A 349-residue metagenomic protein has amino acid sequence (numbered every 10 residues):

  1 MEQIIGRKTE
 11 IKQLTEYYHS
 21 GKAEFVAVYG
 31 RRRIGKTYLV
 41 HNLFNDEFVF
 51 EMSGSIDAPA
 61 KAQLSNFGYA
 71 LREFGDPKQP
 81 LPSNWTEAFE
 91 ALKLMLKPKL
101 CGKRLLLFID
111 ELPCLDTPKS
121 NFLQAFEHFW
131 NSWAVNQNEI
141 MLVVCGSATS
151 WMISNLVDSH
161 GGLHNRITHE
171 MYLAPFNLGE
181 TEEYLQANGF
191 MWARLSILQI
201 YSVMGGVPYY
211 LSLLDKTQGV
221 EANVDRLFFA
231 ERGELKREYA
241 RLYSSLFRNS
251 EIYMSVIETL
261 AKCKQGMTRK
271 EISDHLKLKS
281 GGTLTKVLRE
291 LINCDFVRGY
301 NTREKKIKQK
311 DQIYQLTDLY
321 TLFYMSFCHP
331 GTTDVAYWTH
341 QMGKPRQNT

Functional and structural regions predicted by a protein language model:
M1-P345: Phosphate-binding site recognition
